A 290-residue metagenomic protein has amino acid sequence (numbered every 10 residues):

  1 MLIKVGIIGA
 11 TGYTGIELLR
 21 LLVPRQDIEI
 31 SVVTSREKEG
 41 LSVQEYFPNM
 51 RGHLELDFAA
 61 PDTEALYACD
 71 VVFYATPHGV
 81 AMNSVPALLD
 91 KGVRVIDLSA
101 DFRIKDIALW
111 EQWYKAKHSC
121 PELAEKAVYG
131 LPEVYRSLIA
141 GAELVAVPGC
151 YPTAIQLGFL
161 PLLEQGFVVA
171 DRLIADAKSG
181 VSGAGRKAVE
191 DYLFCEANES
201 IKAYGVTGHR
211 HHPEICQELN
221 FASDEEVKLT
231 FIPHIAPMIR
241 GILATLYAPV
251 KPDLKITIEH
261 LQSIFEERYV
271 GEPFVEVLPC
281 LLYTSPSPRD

Functional and structural regions predicted by a protein language model:
L2-E199, Y204: N-terminal Rossmann-like NAD(P) cofactor-binding subdomain of oxidoreductases, focused on the glycine-rich
I8-I16, H53, T153-C280: Active-site-lining helix/loop region of Rossmann-like oxidoreductase modules
Y283-D290: Conserved small/polar residues in nucleotide/adenosyl-binding loops
